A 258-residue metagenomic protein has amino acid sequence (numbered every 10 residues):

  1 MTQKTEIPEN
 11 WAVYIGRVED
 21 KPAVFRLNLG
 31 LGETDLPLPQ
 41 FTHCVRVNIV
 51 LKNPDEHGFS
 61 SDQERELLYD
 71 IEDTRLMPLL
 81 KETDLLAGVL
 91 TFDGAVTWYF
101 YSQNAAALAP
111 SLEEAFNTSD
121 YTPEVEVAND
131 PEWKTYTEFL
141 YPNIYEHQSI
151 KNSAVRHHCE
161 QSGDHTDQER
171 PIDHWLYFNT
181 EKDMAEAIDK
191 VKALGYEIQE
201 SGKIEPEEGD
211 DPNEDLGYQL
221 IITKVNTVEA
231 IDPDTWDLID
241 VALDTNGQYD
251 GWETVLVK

Functional and structural regions predicted by a protein language model:
M1-K258: Long, contiguous binding/interaction regions
